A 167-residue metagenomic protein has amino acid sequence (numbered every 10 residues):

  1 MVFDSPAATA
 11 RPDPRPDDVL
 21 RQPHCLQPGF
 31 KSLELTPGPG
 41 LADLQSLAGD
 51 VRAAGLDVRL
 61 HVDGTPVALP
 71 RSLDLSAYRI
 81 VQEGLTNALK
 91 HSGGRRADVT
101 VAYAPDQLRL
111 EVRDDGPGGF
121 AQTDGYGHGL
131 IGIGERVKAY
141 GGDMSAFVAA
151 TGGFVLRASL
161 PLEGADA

Functional and structural regions predicted by a protein language model:
M1-A167: Glycine-rich ATP/GTP-binding catalytic cores of kinases/NTPases
